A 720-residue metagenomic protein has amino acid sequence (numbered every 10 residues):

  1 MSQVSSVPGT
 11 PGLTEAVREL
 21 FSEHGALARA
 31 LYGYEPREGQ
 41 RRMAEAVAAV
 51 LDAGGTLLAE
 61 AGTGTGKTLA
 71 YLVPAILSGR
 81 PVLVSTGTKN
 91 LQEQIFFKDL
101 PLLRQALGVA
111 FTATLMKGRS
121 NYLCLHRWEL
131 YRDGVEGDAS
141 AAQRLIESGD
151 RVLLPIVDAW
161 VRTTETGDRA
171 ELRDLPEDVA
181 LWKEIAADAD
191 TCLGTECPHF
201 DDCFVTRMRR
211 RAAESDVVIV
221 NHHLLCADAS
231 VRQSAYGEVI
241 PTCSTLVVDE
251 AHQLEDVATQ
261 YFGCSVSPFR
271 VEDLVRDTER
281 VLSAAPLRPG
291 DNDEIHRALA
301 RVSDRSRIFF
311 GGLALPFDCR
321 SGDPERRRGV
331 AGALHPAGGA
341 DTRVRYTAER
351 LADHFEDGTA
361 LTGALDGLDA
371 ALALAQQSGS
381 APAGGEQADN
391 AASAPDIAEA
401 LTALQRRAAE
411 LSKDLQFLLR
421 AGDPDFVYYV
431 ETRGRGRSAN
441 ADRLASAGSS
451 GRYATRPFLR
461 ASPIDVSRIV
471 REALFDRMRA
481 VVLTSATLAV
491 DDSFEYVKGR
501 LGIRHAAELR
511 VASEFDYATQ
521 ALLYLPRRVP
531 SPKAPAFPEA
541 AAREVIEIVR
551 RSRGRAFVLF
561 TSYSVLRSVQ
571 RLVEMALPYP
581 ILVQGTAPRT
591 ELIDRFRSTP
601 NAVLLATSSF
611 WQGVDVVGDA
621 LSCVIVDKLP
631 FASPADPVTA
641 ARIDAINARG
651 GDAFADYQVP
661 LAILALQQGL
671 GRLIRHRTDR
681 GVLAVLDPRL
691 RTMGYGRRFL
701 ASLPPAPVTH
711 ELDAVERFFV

Functional and structural regions predicted by a protein language model:
S2-A30, T63, R80-V82, T86-D216 (+8 more regions): A substrate-engagement module of RecA-like helicase motors
A48-A49, T68-P81, K98-L102: Walker A/P-loop NTP-binding motif
D52-Y71: Walker A/P-loop
L77, E93, P101, A189-T191 (+2 more regions): Signature of the SF2 helicase/ATPase Hel1-core->accessory helical subdomain module
V82-T88, V482-T484, R555-T561, A684-L686: Conserved RecA-like ASCE P-loop NTPase motor core of nucleic-acid helicases/translocases
K183-V218, C226-G237, L368-V529, P535-R543 (+3 more regions): A contiguous, basic/glycine-rich beta-loop/short-helix subdomain that forms a polymer-engagement track
P526-A536, I581, T586-M693: Conserved RecA-like P-loop NTPase helicase motor core
T561-G585: Conserved helicase motor "Helicase C" RecA-like lobe of SF1/SF2 P-loop NTPases
